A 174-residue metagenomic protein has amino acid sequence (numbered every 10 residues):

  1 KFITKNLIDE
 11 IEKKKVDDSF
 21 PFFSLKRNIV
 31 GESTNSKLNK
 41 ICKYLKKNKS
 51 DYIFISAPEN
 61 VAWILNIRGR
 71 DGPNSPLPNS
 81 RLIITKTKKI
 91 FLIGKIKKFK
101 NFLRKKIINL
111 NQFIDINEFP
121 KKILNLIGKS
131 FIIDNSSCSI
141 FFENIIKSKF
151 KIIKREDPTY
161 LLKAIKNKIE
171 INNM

Functional and structural regions predicted by a protein language model:
K1-N79, I84-F91, I114-M174: Flexible, acidic/His-enriched mid-domain "rim/lid" segments that flank
K95-I114: Compact, glycine/acidic-enriched structural inserts
